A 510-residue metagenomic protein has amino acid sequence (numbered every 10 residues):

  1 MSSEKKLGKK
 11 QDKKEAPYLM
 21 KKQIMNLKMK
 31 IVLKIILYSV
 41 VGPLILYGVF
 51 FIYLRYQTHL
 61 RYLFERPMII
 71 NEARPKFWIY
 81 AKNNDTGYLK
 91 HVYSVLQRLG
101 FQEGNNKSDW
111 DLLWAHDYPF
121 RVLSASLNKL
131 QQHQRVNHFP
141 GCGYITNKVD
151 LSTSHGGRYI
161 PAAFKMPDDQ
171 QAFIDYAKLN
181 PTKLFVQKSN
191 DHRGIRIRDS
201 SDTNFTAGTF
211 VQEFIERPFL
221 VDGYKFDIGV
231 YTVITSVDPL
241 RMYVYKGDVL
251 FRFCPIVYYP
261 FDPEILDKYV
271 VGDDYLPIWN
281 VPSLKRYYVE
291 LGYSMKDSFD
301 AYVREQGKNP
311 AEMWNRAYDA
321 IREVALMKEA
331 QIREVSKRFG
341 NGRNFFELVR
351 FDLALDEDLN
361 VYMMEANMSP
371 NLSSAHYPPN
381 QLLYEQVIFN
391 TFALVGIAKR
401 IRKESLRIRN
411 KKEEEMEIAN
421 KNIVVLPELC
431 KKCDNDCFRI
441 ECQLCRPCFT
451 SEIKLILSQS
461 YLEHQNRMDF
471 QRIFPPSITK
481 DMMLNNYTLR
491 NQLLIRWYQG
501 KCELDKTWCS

Functional and structural regions predicted by a protein language model:
M1-K30: Short, low-complexity, Lys/Arg-enriched N-terminal segments of secretory-pathway carbohydrate enzymes
K30-H59: Terminal signal-anchor or tail-anchor transmembrane helices that tether membrane-associated enzymes to cellular
L60-F64: N-terminal topogenic membrane-targeting module
E65-N71, P75-L184, S189-R193, I197-T203 (+3 more regions): Conserved N-proximal alpha/beta basic substrate-recognition cap immediately N-terminal to, or forming the N-lobe
N71, D202-T209, E213-F214, L250-F253 (+4 more regions): Intrinsically disordered, low-complexity regulatory regions flanking sensor or DNA-binding modules
P75-F77, R135-N137, Y302-P310, L372 (+1 more regions): Glycine- and acidic
N180-T182, N190-L348, A354-Y362, N367 (+3 more regions): Catalytic core of tubulin tyrosine ligase-like
L355-D356, N360-S510: C-terminal active-site "lid" helix and adjoining low-complexity regulatory extension at the edge of ATP-using catalytic
